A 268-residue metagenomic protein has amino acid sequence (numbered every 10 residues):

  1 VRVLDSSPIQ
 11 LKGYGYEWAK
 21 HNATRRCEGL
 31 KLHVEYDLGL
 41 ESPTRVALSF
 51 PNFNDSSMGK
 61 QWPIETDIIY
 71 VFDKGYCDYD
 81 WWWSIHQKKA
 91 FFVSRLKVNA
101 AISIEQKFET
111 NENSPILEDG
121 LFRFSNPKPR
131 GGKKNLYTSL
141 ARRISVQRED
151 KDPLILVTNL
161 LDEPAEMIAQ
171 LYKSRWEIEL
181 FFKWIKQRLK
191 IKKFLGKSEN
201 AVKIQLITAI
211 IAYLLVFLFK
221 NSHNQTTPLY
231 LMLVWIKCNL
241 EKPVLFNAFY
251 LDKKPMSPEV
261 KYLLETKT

Functional and structural regions predicted by a protein language model:
V1-T268: Single, function-defining residue in the core of a domain
